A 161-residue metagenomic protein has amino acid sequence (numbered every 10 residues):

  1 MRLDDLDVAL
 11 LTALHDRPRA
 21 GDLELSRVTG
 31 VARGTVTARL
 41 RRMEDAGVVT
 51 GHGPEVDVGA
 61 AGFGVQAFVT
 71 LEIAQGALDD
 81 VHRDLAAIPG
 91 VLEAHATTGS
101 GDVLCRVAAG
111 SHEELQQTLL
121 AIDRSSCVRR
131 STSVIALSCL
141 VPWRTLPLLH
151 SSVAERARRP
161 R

Functional and structural regions predicted by a protein language model:
M1-R161: A compositional/biophysical signature of low hydrophobicity enriched in polar/charged and small residues
